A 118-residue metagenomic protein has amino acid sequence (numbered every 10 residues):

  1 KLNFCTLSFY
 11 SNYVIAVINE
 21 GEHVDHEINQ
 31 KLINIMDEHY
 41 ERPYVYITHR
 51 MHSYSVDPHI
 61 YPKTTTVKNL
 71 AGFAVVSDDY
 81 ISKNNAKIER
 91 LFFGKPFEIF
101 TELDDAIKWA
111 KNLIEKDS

Functional and structural regions predicted by a protein language model:
K1-S118: Amphipathic, Lys/Arg-enriched alpha-helical "gate/interface" segment within cytosolic domains that mediates
